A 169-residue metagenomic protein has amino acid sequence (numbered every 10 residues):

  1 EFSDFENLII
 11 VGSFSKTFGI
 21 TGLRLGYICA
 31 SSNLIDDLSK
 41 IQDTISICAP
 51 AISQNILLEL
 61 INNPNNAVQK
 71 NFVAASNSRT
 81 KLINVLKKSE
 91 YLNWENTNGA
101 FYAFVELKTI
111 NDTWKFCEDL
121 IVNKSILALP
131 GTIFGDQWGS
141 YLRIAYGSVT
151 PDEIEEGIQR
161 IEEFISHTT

Functional and structural regions predicted by a protein language model:
E1-T169: PLP-dependent class I/II
